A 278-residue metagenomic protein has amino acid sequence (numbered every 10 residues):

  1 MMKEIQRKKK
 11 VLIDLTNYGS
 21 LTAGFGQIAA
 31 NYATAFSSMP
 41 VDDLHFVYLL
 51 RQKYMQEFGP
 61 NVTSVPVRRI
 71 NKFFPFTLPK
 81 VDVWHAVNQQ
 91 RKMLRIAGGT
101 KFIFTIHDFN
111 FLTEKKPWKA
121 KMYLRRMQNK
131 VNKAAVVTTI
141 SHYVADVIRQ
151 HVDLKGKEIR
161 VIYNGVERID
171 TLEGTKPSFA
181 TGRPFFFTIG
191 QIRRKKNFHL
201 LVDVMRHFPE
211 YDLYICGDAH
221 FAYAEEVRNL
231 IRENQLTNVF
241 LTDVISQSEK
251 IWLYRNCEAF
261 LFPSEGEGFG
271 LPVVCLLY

Functional and structural regions predicted by a protein language model:
M2-L277: Carbohydrate transferase catalytic cores enriched for Leloir-type hexosyltransferases
